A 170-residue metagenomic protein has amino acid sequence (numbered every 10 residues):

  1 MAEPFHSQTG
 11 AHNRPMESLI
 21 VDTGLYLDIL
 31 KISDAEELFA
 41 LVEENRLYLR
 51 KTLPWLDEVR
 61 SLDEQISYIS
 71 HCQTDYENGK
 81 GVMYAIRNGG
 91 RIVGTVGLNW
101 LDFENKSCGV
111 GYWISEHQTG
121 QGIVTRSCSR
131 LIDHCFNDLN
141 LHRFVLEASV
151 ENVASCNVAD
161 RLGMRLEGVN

Functional and structural regions predicted by a protein language model:
M1-E37, L41-Y48, M83-N170: Acyl-donor (CoA/ACP) binding surface of acyl/acetyltransferases
E43-R46, D57, Q73: Residue-level detector of secondary-structure transition/capping positions
R50-S70: Conserved GNAT-fold acetyl-CoA-binding loop/helix
S67-H71, R130-D133: Generic recognition of well-ordered alpha-helical segments within structured catalytic/regulatory domains
T74-G79: Short loop/turn motifs at secondary-structure junctions and domain boundaries
